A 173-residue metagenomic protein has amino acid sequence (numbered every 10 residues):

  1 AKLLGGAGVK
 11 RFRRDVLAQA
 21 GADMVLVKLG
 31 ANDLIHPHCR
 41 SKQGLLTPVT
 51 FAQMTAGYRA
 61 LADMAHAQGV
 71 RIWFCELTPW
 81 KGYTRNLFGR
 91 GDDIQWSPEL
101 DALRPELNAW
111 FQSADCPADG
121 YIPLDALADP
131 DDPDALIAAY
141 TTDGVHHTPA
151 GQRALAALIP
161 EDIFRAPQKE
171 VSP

Functional and structural regions predicted by a protein language model:
A1-R59, D63, K81-Y83: Conserved SGNH/GDSL esterase-like catalytic core that processes O-acyl groups on lipids and polysaccharides
Q19-A20, G69, D115: A structural signal for short coil/turn segments at secondary-structure junctions
D23-K28, R71-E76, G120-P123, H146: Structural recognition of the beta-strand scaffold that forms the well-ordered cores of secreted hydrolase catalytic
P37, T78-P173: Catalytic His-Asp segment of secreted/periplasmic serine-dependent ester chemistry enzymes
H66: Anion (oxyanion) recognition and catalysis
